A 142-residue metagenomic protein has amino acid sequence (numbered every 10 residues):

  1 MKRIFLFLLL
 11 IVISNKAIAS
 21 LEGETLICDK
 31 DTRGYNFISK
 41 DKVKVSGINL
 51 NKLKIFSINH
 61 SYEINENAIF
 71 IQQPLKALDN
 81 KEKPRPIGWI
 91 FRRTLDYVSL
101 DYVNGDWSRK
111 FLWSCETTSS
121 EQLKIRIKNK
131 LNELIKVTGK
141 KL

Functional and structural regions predicted by a protein language model:
I4-I13: Sec-dependent N-terminal signal peptides
N15-A19: Sec/Tat signal peptide C-region and signal peptidase I cleavage site
S20-G34, C115: Tryptophan-anchored aromatic micro-motifs
R33-K40, Q122-K128: Extracellular/mature segments of secreted proteins
Y35-H60: Short, flexible N-terminal segments of the mature chain
N51-T94, W107-R109, S114-E116: Contiguous, well-ordered beta-strand patches that form the walls/edges of small beta-barrel/beta-sandwich domains
S99-G105: Beta-turn initiation residues at beta-strand->coil junctions
W107-L142: C-terminal partner/receptor-binding element of secreted or periplasmic proteins
